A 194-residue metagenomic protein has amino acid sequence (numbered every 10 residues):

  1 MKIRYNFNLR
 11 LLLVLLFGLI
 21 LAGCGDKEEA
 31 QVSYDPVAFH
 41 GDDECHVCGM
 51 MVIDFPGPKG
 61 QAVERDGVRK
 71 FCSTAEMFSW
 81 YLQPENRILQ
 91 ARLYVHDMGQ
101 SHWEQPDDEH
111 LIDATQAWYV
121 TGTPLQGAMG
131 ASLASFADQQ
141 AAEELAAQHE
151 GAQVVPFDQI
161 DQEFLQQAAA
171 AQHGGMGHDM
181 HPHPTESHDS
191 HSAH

Functional and structural regions predicted by a protein language model:
K2-L13: Bacterial N-terminal signal peptides that target proteins for export
I20-G23: C-terminal motif of bacterial Sec signal peptides marking the signal peptidase cleavage site
G25-V32: Bacterial lipoprotein signal-peptidase II cleavage site
E29, I53, V154: Short functional micro-motifs and their immediate structural scaffolds
V37-K70, T74-F78: Post-signal-peptide N-terminal segment of Sec-exported extracytoplasmic proteins
E76-P84, L145-A147: Short active-site loop/helix that positions an aromatic residue
A91-F157: Thiol/selenol-based redox catalytic cores and closely related redox-interacting motifs
Q172-H194: Histidine-centered metal-binding segments
